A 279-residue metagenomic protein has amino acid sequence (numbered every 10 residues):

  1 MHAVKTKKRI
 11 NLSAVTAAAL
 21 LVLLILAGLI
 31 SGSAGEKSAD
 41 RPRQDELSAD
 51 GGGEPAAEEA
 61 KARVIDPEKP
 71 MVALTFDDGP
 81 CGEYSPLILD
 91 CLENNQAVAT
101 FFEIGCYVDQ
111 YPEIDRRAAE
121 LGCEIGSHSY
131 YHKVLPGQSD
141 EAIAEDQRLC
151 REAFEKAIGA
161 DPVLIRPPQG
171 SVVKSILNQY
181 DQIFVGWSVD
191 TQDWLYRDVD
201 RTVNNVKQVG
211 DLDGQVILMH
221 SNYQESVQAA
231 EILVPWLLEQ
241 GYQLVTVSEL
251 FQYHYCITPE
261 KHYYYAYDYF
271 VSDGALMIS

Functional and structural regions predicted by a protein language model:
H2-L20: N-terminal Sec-pathway targeting helices
L21-I25: Hydrophobic core
A27-R43: Sec-dependent signal peptide cleavage junction
L47, G51-Q138, A142-L149, A153 (+1 more regions): Active-site beta->alpha N-cap acidic-glycine motif
R63-P67, N95, V108-D109, E225-S279: C-terminal domain-boundary segment and adjacent tail
V72-T75, A99-E103, E124-S127, V163-P167 (+3 more regions): Structural recognition of the beta-strand scaffold that forms the well-ordered cores of secreted hydrolase catalytic
Y84, K133-A160, S171-D213, E225-I232: Alpha-helical scaffold elements lining the catalytic groove of polysaccharide deacetylases
E103-Y107, Y131-H132, S188-L195, E249-L250: Short, acidic/turn-prone active-site loops that include or flank metal/cofactor- and phosphate-binding residues
